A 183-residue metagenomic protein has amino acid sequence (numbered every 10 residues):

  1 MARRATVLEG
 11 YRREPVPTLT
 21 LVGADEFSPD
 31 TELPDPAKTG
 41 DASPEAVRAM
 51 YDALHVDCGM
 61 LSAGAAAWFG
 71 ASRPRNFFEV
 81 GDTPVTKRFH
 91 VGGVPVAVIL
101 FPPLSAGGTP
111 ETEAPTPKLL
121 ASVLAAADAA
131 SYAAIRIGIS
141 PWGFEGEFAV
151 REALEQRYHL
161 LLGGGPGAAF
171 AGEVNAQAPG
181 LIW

Functional and structural regions predicted by a protein language model:
M1, F89-I139: Binuclear metal-dependent hydrolase catalytic cores centered on His/Asp/Glu-rich metal-binding motifs
R3-G10, A42, A46-A49, K118-A126 (+1 more regions): Extracytoplasmic/secreted proteins, especially bacterial periplasmic and envelope-associated proteins
R3-P29: Active-site metal-binding motif and surrounding structural segment of the metallo-beta-lactamase
E9-R13, D52-V56, A125-Y132: Sec-exported extracytoplasmic/periplasmic mature domains
V16-L21, S131-I139, L160: Short beta-strand/loop segments at the ligand-binding rim of alpha/beta enzyme cores
D25, S140-G143: Short, well-ordered beta-to-alpha junction loops that form the rim of enzyme active sites and present histidine/acidic
F27-E111, E147-W183: Active-site-adjacent helix-turn-beta-strand microarchitecture at beta-sheet edges that either contains or buttresses
